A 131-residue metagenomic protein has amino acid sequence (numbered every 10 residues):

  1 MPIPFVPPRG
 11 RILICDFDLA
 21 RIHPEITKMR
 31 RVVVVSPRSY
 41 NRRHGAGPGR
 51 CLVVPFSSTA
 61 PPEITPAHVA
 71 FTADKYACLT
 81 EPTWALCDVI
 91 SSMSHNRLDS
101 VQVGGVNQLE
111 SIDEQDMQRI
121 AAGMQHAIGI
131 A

Functional and structural regions predicted by a protein language model:
M1-P2, E110: Short alpha-helix capping/helix-loop boundary micro-motifs
P2-V6, H23: Short, surface-exposed secondary-structure edge patches
F5, T27-R30, Q115: A generic structural signal for residues located within well-ordered alpha-helices of large catalytic or ligand-binding
R9-G10: Loop/turn positions that initiate beta-strands
H23-M29, V33-K75: Compact nucleic-acid interaction/catalytic patches
A73-A131: C-terminal terminal-subdomain/extension
